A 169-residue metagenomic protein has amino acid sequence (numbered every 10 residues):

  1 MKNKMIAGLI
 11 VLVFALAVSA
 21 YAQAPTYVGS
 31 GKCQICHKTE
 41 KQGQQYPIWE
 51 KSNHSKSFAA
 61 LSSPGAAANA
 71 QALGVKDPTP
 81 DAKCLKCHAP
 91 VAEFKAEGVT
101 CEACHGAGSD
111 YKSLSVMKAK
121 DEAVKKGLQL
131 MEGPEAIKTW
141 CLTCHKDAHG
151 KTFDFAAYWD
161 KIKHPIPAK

Functional and structural regions predicted by a protein language model:
M1-N3: N-terminal secretory signal peptides that target proteins for export/translocation
G8-A17: Bacterial N-terminal signal peptides
A20-A96, E102, G108-E135, F155-K169: Sequence context of c-type cytochrome heme-c attachment sites
A103, A148-H149: Functional cores that coordinate and move charged inorganic groups
T139: Cys/His-rich zinc-coordinating modules
K151-F153: Short, Lys/Arg-rich amphipathic alpha-helical interaction segments that bind nucleic acids or acidic protein surfaces
